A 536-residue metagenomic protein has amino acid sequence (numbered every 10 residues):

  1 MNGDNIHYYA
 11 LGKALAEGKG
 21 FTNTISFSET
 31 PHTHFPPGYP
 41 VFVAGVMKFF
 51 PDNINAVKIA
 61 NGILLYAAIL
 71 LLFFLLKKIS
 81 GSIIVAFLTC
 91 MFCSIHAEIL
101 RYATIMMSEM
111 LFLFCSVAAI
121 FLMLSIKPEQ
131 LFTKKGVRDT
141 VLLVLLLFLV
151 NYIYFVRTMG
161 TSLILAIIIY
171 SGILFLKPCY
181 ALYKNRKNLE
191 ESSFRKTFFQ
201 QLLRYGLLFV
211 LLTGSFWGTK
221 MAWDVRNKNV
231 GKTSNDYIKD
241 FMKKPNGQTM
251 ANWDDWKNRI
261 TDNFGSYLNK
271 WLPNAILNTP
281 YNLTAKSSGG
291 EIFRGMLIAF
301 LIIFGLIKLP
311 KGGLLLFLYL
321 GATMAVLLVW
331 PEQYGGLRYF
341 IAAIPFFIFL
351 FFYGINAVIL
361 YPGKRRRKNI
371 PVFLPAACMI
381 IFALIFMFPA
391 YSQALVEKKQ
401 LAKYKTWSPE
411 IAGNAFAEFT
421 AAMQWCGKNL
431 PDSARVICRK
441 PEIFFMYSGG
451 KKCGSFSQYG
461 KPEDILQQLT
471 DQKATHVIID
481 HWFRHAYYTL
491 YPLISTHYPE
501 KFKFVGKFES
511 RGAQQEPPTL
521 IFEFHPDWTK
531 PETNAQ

Functional and structural regions predicted by a protein language model:
T33, P37-A44, F49-A67, Y102 (+2 more regions): Loop-to-helix entry region of an early transmembrane alpha helix in multi-pass inner-membrane enzymes
V57-L64, L88-M123, Y152-L163, Y339-I344: Multi-pass, polyprenyl lipid-linked donor-dependent membrane glycosyltransferases
I59-S80, A118, L122, A299-G305: Transmembrane-helix motifs of polytopic, lipid-linked glycan transferases
Y102-A103, E109-M110, I153-A166, L314-V329 (+1 more regions): Hydrophobic/aromatic-rich transmembrane helices and adjacent perimembrane loops
D139-F148, I164-I169, S193, T197-G214 (+2 more regions): Signature aromatic-anchored transmembrane alpha helix within multi-pass, membrane-resident enzymes that catalyze glycan
Y154, I173, L203-A285, G295 (+1 more regions): Membrane-lumen/periplasm interface segments of specific transmembrane helices in polyprenyl phosphate-linked
K177-N185, L272-G313, G321-M324, G354-A357 (+1 more regions): Hydrophobic, aromatic-rich transmembrane alpha-helices and their immediate juxtamembrane boundary segments
R226, V230, N235-M250, F373-R439 (+2 more regions): Membrane-embedded, lumen/periplasm-facing catalytic core of multi-pass transferases that use lipid-linked donors
